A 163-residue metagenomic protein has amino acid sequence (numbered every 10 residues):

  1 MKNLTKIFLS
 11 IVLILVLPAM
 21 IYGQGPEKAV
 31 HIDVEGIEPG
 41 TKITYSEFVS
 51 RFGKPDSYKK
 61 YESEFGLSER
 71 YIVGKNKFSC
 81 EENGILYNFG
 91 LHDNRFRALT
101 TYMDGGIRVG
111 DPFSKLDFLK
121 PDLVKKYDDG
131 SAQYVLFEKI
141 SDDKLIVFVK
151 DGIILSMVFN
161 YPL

Functional and structural regions predicted by a protein language model:
M1-L9: Bacterial N-terminal signal peptides that target proteins for export
S10-A19: Bacterial N-terminal signal peptides
M20-D129, V149-L163: Short helix/turn-capping signatures at newly exposed starts of structured segments
S131-F148: Low-complexity, intrinsically disordered Gly/Pro/Thr-rich segments
